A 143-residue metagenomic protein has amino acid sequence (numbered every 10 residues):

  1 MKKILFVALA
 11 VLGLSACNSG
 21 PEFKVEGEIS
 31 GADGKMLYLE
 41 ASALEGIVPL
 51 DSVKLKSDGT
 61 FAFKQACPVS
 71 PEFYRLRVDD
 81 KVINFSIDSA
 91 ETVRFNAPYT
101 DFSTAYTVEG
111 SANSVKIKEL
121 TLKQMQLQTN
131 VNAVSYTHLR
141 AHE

Functional and structural regions predicted by a protein language model:
M1-E28: Bacterial Sec-dependent N-terminal signal peptides
N18-R140: A non-transmembrane, solvent-exposed segment enriched in polar/low-complexity residues
